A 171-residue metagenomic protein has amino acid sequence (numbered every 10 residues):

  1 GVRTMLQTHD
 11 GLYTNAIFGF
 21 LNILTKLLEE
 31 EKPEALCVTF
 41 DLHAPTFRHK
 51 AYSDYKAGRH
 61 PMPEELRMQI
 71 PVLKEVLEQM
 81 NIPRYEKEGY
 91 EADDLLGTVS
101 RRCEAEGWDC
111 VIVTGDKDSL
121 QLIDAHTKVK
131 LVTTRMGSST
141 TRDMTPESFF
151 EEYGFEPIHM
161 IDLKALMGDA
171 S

Functional and structural regions predicted by a protein language model:
G1-C37, D41, F47-A51: Non-catalytic, usually N-terminal nucleic-acid engagement modules in DNA/RNA processing proteins
R3-Q7, A57-S171: Extended two-metal-dependent nuclease catalytic cores across DNA- and RNA-processing enzymes
I17, I23-E31, A35, S53-K56 (+1 more regions): N-terminal Rossmann-like or analogous alpha/beta NTP/dinucleotide-binding catalytic cores that position adenine
E31, L42, S53-D54, V113 (+1 more regions): NTP-dependent nucleotidyl-transfer catalytic core
P45-H49, S119-L122: Switch/connector loops and helix/strand junctions flanking conserved nucleotide-binding motifs in nucleotide-processing
